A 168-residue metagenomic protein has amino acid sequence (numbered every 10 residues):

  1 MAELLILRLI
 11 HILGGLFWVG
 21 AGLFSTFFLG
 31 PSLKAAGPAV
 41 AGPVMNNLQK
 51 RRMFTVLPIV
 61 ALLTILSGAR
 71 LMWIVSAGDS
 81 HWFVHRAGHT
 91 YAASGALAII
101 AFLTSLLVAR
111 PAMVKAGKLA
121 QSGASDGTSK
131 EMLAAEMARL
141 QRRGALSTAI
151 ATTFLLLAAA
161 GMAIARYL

Functional and structural regions predicted by a protein language model:
M1-L168: Polytopic transmembrane helical bundles with strong interfacial aromatic enrichment
